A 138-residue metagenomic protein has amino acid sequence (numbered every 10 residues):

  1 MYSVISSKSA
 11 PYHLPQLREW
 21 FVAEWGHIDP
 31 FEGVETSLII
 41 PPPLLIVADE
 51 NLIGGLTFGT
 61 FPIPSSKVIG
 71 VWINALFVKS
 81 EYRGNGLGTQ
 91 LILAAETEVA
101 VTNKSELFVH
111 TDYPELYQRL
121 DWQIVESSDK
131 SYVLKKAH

Functional and structural regions predicted by a protein language model:
M1-E32, V47: Short amphipathic alpha-helix that is part of the acyltransferase structural core
E35-I40: Short loop/turn motifs at secondary-structure junctions and domain boundaries
P43-L45, F108: Residue-level detector of beta-strand face positions
L45, N51-P62, W72, F77: Conserved beta-strand in the GNAT
V47-D49, K135-H138: Active-site beta-strand termini and strand-to-loop segments that position acidic
A75-V78, G84-T97: Conserved acetyl-CoA-binding loop-helix of GNAT-fold acetyltransferases
V101-S105, T111-K136: Conserved active-site alpha-helix within GNAT-family acetyltransferase domains
